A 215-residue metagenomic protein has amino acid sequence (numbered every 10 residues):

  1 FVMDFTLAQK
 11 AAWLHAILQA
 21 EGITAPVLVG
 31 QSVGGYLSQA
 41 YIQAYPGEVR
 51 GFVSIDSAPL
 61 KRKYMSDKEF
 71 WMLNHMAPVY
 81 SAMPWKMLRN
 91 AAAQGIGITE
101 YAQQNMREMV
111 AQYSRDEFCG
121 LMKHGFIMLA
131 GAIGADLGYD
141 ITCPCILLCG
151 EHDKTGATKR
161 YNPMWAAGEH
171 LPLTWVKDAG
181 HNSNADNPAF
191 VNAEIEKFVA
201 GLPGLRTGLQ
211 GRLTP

Functional and structural regions predicted by a protein language model:
F1-V29, A193: Active-site loop/oxyanion-hole signature of alpha/beta-hydrolase fold enzymes
F5, Q9, G156, D186: Residue-level signal for the nucleotide or nucleotide-sugar donor/cofactor binding architecture
H15, Q39-Q43, N192, E196: Short, hydrophobic alpha-helix immediately C-terminal to the catalytic nucleophile
G30-G34, S38: Gly/Ala-rich beta-loop-alpha elbow adjacent to hydrolase catalytic centers
Q39, Q43, R50-S81: Flexible "cap/lid" loop of the alpha/beta hydrolase fold
K63-M65, A82-D140: Conserved alpha/beta-hydrolase catalytic His-Asp/Glu region
P144-A179, A185: Conserved loop-alpha-helix segment in the C-terminal half of the alpha/beta-hydrolase fold that carries the catalytic
E169-P215: Catalytic active-site module of serine/aspartate enzymes centered on a nucleophile-bearing elbow/loop
